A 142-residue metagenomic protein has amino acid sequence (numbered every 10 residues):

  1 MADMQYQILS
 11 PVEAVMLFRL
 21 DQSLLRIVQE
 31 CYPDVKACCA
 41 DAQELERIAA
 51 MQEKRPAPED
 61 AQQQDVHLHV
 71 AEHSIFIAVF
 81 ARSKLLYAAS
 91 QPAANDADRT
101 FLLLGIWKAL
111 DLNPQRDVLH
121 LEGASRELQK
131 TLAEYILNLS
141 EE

Functional and structural regions predicted by a protein language model:
M1-P56: Active-site neighborhood for divalent-cation/phosphate handling
D3-L9, L17, V28, K84-E142: Accessory, usually C-terminal, subdomains that scaffold auxiliary metal cofactors
D21-Q22, E72-S74, R126: Gly/Ser/Thr-rich loops at beta-strand to alpha-helix junctions that form or flank small-molecule/cofactor-binding
Q43-P58, L68-V70, L121-E122, L128-E142: Structured N-terminal alpha/beta-domain signature that marks small ligand/cofactor-binding or signaling modules
A57-L85: Gly/Thr-rich phosphate-binding beta-strand-loop-beta motif of the actin/hexokinase/Hsp70
